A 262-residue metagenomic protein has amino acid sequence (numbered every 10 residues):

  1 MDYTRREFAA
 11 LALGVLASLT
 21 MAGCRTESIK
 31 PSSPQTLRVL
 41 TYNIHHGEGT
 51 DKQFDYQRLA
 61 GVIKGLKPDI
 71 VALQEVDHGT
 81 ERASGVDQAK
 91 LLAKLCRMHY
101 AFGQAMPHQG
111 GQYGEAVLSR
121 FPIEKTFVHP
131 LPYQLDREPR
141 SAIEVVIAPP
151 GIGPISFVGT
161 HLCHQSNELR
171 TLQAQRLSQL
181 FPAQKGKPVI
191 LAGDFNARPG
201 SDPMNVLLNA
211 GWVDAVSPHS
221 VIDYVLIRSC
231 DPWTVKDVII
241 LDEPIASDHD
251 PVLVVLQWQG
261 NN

Functional and structural regions predicted by a protein language model:
D2-L11, M21-L95, F102, P107-Q112 (+2 more regions): N-terminal, active-site-proximal structural segment of metallo-dependent hydrolase catalytic domains
T36-E48, F127, E144, P154-L162: Active-site-proximal beta-strand elements of phosphoester/diester hydrolases
N43-I44, V76, T160-L162, D194-F195 (+1 more regions): Active-site metal-binding loops of divalent metal-dependent hydrolases
H46-D51, H78-G79, Q134, S166-E168 (+1 more regions): Short, flexible loop segments at the rims of nucleotide/cofactor-binding pockets, characterized by
D51, V76-P154, P232, I239-D242: Structured beta-strand-rich core segments of catalytic domains in phosphoester-bond hydrolases
K64-P68, K94-R97, A101, I123 (+2 more regions): Sec-exported extracytoplasmic/periplasmic mature domains
A72-Q74, A101-Q104, I190-D194, A215: Active-site neighborhood of phospho(di)ester-bond hydrolases with catalytic His/Asp-centered motifs
V146-I147, E168, L172-Q175, Q179-I190 (+1 more regions): Metal-dependent phosphoester-hydrolase catalytic domains
